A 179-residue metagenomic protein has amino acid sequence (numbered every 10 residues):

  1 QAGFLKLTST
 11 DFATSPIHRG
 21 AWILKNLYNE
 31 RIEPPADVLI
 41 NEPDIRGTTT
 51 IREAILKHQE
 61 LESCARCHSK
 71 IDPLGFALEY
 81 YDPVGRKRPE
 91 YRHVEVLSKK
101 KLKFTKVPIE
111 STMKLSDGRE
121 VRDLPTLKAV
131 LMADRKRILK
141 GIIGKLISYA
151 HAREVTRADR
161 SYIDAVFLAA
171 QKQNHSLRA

Functional and structural regions predicted by a protein language model:
Q1-L124, L131-M132, K136-L139, A150 (+1 more regions): Sequence context surrounding c-type heme c attachment/ligation sites in exported
